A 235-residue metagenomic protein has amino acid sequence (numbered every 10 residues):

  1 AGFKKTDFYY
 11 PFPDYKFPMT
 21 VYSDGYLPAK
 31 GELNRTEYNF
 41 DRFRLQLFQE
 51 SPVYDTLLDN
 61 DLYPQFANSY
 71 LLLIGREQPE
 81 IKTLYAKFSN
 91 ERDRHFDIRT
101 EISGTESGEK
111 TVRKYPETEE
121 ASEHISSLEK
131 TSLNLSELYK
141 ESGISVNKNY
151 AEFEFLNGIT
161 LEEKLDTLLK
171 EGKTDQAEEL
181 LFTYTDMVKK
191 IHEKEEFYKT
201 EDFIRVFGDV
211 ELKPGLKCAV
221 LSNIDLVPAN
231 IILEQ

Functional and structural regions predicted by a protein language model:
A1: Short, glycine-/aromatic-enriched active-site segment of Class I SAM-dependent methyltransferases
Y10-E91: A C-terminal cap/extension of S-adenosyl-L-methionine-dependent methyltransferases that defines the acceptor-substrate
P11-K16, E77-P79, E117-E120, N147-Y150 (+1 more regions): Short, solvent-exposed loop/turn segments at secondary-structure junctions
Q65-L73, H95-R99, K148-Y150: Short hydrophobic/aromatic beta-strand or adjacent loop that forms the aromatic wall/cage of a ligand/substrate-binding
I74, I102-S103, F155, P228 (+1 more regions): Conserved hydrophobic "DFG−1" position in protein kinase catalytic cores
Y85-E141, S145-N147, E154, E163-D166: ATP-binding glycine-rich loop module of kinase domains
K140-V210, V220: Conserved structural core of kinase catalytic domains
F203-Q235: Catalytic activation segment of kinase domains across protein kinase-like and atypical kinase folds
